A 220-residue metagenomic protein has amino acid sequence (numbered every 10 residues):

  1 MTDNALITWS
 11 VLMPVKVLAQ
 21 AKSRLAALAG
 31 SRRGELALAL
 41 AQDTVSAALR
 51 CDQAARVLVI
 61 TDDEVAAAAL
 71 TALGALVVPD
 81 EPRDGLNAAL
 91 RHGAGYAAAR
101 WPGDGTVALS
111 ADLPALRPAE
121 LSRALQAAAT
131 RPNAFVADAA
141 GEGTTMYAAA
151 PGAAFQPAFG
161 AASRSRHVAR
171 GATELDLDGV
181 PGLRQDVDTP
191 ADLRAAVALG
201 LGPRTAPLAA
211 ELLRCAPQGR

Functional and structural regions predicted by a protein language model:
M1-L25: N-terminal nucleotide-binding beta1-loop-alpha1 segment
T2, P203-R220: Charge-dense polyanion-binding interfaces
L25-R33: Short glycine-enriched, charge-decorated loop/helix-capping segments at active-site entrances that position
A37-A54: A short, N-terminal amphipathic alpha-helix
A54-L76: Acidic donor-binding segment of Leloir-type glycosyltransferases
T71-G105, S163-R166: Short phosphate-binding loop-to-helix
L113-A198, R220: Conserved core of the sugar-phosphate nucleotidyltransferase
